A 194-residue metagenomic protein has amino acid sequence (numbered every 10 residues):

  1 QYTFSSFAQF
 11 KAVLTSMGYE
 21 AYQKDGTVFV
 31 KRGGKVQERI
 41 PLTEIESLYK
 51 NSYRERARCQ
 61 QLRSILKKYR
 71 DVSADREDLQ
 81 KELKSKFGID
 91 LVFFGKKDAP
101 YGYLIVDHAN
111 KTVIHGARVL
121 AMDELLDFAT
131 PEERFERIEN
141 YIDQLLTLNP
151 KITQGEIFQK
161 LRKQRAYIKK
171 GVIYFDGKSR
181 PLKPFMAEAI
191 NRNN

Functional and structural regions predicted by a protein language model:
Q1-N194: Extended intrinsically disordered terminal tails
